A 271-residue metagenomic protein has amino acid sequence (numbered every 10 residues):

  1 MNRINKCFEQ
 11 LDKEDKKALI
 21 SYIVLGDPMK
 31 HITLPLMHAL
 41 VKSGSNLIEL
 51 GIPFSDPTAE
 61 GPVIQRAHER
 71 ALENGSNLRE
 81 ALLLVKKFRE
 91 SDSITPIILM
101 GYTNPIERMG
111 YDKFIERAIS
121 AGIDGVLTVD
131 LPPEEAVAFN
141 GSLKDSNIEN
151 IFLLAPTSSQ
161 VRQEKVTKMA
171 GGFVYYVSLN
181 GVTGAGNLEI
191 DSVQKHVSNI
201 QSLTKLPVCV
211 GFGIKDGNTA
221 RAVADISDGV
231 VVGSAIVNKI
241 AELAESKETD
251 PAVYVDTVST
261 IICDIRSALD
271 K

Functional and structural regions predicted by a protein language model:
M1-L11, K30, S55-R66, E73-K86 (+6 more regions): Active-site-adjacent beta->alpha loops and helix N-cap segments on the catalytic face of soluble alpha/beta enzymes
L19-I23, I48-L50, I97-G101, V126-T128 (+4 more regions): Hydrophobic faces of well-ordered beta-strands that scaffold small-molecule active sites in alpha/beta enzyme cores
S21, L40, I48-G51, A118 (+3 more regions): Conserved, mostly hydrophobic/aromatic
K30-L40, S158-K168, V210, I214-V230: Catalytic cores of alpha/beta
G44, A118-D124, L143-I151, K168-Y176 (+1 more regions): Glycine-enriched alpha-helix->loop->beta-strand junction motifs that scaffold or abut catalytic
S45-S55, G125-L127, P132, Y176-A185 (+1 more regions): Glycine-rich phosphate-binding active-site loops on the catalytic face of alpha/beta enzymes
P62-I98, G141-A155, S192-V208, D256-K271: Alpha-helix-loop-beta-strand connector modules within alpha/beta enzyme cores
S198-T204, K215-D225, G229-K271: Alpha/beta catalytic cores of nucleotide-metabolism and tRNA/nucleoside-modifying enzymes
